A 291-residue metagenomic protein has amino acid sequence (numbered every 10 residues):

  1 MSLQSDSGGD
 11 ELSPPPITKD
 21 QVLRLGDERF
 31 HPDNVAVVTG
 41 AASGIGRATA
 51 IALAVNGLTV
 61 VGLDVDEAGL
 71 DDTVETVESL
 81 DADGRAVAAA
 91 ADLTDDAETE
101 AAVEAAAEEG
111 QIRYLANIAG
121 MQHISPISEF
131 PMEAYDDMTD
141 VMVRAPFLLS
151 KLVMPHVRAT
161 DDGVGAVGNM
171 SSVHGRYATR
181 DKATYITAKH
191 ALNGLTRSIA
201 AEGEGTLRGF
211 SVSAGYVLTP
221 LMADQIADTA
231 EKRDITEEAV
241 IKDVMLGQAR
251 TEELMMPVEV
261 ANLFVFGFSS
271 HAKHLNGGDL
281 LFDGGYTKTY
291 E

Functional and structural regions predicted by a protein language model:
S2-F30, Y177, V265, S270-H271 (+1 more regions): Short C-terminal tail/terminal secondary-structure segment of NAD(P)H-dependent dehydrogenase/reductase domains
L58-D72: Conserved glycine-rich Rossmann-like NAD(P)H-binding loop of the short-chain dehydrogenase/reductase
P126-I127, P131-T139, M245: Substrate-binding pocket helix/loop in short-chain dehydrogenase/reductase
S128, Y177-T184, E252, S270: Active-site loop immediately N-terminal to the catalytic Tyr-X3-Lys motif of short-chain dehydrogenase/reductase
S150, A188: Active-site helix of classical SDR
S172: Residue(s) in the substrate-gating loop at a strand-loop-helix junction that position the organic substrate next
E204-R208, L275-G277: Short, small/polar-rich loop/turn modules that mediate ligand/substrate recognition or access, typified
